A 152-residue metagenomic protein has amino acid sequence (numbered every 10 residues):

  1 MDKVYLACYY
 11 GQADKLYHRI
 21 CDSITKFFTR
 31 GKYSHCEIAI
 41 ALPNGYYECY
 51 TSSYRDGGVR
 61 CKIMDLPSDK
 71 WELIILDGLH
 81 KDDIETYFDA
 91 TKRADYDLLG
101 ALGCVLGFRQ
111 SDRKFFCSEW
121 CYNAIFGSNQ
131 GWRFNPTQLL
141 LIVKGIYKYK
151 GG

Functional and structural regions predicted by a protein language model:
D2-Y5: Extreme N-terminal starter segment of soluble prokaryotic enzymes
C8-I75, A101-S111: Glycine-rich catalytic cores of cysteine/serine-nucleophile enzymes that process amide/ester linkages in cell-envelope
Y9, Y87-A94, N123, G127: Glycine-rich, acidic and aromatic/proline-enriched surface loops and short helix-turn segments that act as binding
I20-S23, D83-T86, Q138: Exposed alpha-helical structural elements
R30-Y33, K81, K114, S118: Solvent-exposed, acidic/flexible segments
G45-Y47, Y96, N129-Q130: Secondary-structure boundary/capping signal
D77-G100: A structural motif
A101-G152: Activation targets extended, charge/polar-rich intrinsically disordered C-terminal tails
